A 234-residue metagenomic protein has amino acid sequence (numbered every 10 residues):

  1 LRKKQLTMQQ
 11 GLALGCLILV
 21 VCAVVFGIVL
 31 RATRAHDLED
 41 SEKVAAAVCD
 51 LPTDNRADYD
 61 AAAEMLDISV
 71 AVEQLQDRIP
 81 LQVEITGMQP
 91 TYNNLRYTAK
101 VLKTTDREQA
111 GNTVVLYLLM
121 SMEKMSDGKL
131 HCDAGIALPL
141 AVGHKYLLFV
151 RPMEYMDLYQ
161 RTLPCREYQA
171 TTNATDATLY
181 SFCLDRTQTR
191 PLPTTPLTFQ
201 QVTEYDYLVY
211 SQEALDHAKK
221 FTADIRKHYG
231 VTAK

Functional and structural regions predicted by a protein language model:
R2-D50, G128-K234: Netrin-like (NTR/C345C) domain of secreted extracellular proteins
A32-Q76: N-terminal, intrinsically disordered, polar/charged segments of Gram-positive cell-envelope systems that serve as
E73-L75, Q89-P90, A137-V142: A general structural signal for short secondary-structure junctions and capping/turn motifs
Q76-T105: Structural detector for short beta-strands of small beta-barrel domains
V83-I85, Y97-V101, V114-L116, G143-V150: Hydrophobic beta-strand residues in large extracellular and virion-surface proteins
P90-T91, T105-R107, S121-K124, M153-D157: Solvent-exposed loop/turn segments at secondary-structure junctions within structured extracellular/periplasmic domains
E108-V114, Y159-P164: Acidic Ser/Thr/Pro-rich low-complexity disordered segments that often serve as glycosylated linkers/stalks around
A110-A137: Beta-strand/loop nucleic-acid-binding surfaces
